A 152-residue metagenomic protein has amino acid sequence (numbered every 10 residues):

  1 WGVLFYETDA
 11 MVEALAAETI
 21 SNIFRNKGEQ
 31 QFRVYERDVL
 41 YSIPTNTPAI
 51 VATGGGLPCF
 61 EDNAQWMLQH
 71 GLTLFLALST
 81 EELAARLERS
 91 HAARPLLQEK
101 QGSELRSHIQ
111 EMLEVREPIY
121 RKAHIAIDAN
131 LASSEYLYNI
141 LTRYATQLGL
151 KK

Functional and structural regions predicted by a protein language model:
W1-V3: A conserved segment at the C-terminal end of the G1
Y6, L72-L74, I125-I127: Hydrophobic/aromatic beta-strand patches that form the interior of the parallel beta-sheet core in alpha/beta enzyme
Y6-L68, A93: ATP-dependent small-molecule kinase phosphotransfer cores that center on conserved nucleotide phosphate-binding segments
D38-V39, D62-N63, H108, V115 (+1 more regions): Short acidic active-site motifs
T47, H70-G71, A123-H124: Short, well-ordered alpha-helix to beta-strand connector turns
G54-L57, S79-E81, A132-S133: Short glycine-rich anion-binding loops that position phosphate/pyrophosphate groups of nucleotides and phosphorylated
H70-E117: A glycine- and Lys/Arg-enriched "phosphate-lid" helix/loop adjacent to the NTP-binding pocket of small-molecule kinases
E114-K152: NTP-dependent small-molecule kinase module
